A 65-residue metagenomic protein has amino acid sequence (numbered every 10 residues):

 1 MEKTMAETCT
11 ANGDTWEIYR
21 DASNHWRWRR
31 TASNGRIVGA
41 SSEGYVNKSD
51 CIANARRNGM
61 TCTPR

Functional and structural regions predicted by a protein language model:
M1-R27, T31-N34, A40-S42, S49-R65: Short N-terminal "domain-start" leader segments that mark the transition from disordered tails or signal peptides into
